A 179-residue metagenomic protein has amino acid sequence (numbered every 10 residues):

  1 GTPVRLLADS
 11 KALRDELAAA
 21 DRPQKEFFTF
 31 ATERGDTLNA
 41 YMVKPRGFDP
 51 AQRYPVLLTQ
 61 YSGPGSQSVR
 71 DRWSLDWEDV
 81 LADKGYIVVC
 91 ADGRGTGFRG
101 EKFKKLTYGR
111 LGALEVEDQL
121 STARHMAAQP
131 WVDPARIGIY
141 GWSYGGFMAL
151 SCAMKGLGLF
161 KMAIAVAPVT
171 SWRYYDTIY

Functional and structural regions predicted by a protein language model:
G1-Y179: Serine-hydrolase catalytic core recognition
